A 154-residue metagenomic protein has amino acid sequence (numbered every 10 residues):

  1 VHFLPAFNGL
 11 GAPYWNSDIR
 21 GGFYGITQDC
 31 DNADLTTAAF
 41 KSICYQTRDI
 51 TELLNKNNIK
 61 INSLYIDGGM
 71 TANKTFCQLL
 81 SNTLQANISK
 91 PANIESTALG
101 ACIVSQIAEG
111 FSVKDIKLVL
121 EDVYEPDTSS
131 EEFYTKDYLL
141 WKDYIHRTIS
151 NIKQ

Functional and structural regions predicted by a protein language model:
V1-Q154: Glycine/Thr-rich phosphate-binding loops that ligate phosphate moieties of nucleotide and other phosphorylated ligands
